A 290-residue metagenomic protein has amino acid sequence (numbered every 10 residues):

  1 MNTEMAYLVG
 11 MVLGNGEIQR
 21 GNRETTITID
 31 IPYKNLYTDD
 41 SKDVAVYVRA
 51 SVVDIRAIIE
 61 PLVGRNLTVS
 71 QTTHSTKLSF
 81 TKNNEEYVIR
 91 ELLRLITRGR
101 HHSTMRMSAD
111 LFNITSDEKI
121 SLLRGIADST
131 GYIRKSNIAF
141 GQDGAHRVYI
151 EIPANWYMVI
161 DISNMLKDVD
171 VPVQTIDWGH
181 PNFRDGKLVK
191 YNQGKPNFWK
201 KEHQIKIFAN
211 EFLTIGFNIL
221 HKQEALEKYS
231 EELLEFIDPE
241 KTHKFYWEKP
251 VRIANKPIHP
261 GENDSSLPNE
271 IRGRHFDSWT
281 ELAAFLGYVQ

Functional and structural regions predicted by a protein language model:
M1-Q290: Internal intein/HINT superfamily modules and their associated LAGLIDADG
